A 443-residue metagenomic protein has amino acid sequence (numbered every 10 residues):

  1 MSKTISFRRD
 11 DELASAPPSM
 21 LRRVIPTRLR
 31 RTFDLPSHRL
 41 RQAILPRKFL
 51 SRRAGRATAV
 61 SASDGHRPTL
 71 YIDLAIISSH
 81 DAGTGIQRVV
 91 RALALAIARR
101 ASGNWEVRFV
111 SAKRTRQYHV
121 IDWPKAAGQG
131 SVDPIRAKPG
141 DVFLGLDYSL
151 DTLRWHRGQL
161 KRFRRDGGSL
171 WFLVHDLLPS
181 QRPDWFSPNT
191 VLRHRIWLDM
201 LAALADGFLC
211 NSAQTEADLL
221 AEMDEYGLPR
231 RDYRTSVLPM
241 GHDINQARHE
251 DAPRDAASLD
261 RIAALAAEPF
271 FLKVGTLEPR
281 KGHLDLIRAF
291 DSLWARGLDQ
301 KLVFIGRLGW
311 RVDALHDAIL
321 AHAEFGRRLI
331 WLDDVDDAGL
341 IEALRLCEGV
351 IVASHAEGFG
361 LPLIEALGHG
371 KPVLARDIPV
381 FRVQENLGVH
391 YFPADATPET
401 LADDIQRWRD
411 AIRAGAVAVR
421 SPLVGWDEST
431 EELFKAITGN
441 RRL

Functional and structural regions predicted by a protein language model:
S2-L443: Carbohydrate transferase catalytic cores enriched for Leloir-type hexosyltransferases
